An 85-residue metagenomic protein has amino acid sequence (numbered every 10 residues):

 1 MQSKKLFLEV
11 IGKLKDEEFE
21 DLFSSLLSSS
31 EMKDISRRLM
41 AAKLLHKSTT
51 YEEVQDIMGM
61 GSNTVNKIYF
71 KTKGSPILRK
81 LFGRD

Functional and structural regions predicted by a protein language model:
M1-K13: General nucleic-acid-binding
K15-D16, G83: Recognition helices and adjacent regulatory flanks at domain boundaries
E17-R37: Short, Lys/Arg-enriched anionic-surface-contact patches
I35-T49: Short, amphipathic alpha-helical "recognition" segments used to contact nucleic acids or chromatin
E53-M58: Short alpha-helical "recognition helix" segments of helix-turn-helix
V65-N66: Helix-turn-helix DNA-binding helix
Y69-G83: Short, solvent-exposed alpha-helical "recognition" segments
